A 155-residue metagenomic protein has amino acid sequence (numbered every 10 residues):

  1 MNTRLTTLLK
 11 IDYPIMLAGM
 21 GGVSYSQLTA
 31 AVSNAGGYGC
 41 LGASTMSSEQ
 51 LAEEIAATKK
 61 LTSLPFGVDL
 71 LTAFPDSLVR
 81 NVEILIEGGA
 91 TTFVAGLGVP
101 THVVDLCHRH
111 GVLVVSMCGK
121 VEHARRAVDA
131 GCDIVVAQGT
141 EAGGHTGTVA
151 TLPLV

Functional and structural regions predicted by a protein language model:
M1-V155: Active-site entrance/lid segments in N-terminal catalytic domains of soluble metabolic enzymes
